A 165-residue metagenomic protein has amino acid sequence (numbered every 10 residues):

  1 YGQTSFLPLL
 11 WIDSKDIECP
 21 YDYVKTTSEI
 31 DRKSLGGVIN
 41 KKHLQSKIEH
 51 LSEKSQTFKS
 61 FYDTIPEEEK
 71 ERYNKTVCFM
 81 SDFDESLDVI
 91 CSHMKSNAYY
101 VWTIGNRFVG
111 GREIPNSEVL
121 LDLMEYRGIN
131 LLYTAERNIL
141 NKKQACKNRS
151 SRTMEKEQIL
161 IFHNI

Functional and structural regions predicted by a protein language model:
Y1-I165: Class I S-adenosyl-L-methionine-dependent methyltransferase catalytic core
